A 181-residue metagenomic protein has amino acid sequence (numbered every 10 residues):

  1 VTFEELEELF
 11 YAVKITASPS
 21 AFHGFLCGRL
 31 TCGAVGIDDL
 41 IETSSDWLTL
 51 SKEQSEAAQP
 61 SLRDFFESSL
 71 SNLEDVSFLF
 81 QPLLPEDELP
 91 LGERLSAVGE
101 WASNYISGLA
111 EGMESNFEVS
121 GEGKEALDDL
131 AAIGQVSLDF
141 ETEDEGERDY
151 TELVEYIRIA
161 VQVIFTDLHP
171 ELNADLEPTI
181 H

Functional and structural regions predicted by a protein language model:
V1-A102, I106-H181: Domain-length accessory/inserted modules outside core catalytic folds
